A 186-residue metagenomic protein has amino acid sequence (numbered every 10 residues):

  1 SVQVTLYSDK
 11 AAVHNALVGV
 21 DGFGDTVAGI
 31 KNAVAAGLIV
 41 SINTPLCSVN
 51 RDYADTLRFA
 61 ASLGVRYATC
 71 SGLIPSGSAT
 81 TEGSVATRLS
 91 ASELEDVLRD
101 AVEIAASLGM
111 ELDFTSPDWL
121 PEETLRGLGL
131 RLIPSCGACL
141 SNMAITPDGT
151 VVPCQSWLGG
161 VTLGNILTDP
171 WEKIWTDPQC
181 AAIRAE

Functional and structural regions predicted by a protein language model:
T5-V152, L158-N165: Radical SAM enzyme [4Fe-4S]-AdoMet core and its adjacent flexible, acidic and glycine-rich loops/tails across
L130-P134, W157-E186: Membrane-interface junctions of multi-pass transporters
